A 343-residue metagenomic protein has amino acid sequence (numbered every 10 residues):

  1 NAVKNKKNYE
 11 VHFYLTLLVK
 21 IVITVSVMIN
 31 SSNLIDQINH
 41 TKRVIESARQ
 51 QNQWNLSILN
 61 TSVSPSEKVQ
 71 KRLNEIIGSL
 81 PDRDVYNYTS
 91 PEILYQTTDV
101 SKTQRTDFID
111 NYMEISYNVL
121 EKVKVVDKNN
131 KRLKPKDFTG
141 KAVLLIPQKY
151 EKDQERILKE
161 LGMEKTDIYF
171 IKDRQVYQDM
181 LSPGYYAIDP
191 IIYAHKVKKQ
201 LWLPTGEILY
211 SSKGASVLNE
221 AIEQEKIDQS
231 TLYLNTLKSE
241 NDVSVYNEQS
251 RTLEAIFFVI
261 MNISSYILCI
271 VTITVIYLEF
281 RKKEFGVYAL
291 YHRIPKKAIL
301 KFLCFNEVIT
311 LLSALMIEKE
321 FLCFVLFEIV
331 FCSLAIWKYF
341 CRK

Functional and structural regions predicted by a protein language model:
N1-K6, L326-K343: C-terminal membrane-exit region of the final transmembrane helix in multipass inner-membrane proteins
N1-V25, K343: N-terminal Sec/SRP start-transfer signal
V3-K7, C269-F305: Interfacial "coupling" helices/loops that link adjacent transmembrane helices in transporter permeases
L15-N52: Alpha-helical transmembrane segments
Q37-T252: Nucleotide-cofactor and metal-assisted catalytic machinery
V243-I267: N-terminal membrane-entry
L300-E318: Selective transmembrane-helix segments that form parts of the transport pathway or gating/packing helices in multipass
K319-F327: Short, aromatic-rich membrane-interface segments at the entry and exit of alpha-helical transmembrane domains
